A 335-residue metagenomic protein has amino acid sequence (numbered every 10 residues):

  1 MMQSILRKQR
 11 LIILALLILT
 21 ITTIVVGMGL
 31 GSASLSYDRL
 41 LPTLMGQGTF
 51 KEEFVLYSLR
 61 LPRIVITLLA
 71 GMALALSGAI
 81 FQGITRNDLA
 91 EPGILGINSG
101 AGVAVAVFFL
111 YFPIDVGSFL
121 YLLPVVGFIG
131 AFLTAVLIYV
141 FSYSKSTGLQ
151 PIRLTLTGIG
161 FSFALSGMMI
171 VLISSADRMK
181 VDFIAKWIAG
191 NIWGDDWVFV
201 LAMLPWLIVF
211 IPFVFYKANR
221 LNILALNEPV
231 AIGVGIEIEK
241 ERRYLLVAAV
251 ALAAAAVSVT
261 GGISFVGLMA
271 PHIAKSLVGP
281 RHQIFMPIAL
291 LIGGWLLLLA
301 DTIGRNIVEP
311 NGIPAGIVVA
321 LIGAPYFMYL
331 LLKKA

Functional and structural regions predicted by a protein language model:
M1-A335: Alpha-helical transmembrane segments in inner-membrane proteins
